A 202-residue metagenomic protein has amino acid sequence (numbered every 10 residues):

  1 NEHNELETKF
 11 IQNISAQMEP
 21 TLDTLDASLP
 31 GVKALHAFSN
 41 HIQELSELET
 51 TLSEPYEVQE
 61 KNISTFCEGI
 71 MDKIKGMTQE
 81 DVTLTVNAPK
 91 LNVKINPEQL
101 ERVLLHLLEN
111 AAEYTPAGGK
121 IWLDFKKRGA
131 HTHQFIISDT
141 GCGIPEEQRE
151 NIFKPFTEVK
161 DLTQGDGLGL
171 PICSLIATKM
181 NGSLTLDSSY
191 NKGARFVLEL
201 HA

Functional and structural regions predicted by a protein language model:
T50-Y56, A88, N92-I95: Conserved micro-motifs of the catalytic ATP-binding
Q59, Q79-N92, R128: Conserved catalytic submotifs in the C-terminal HATPase_c
A111-A112: Short helix-loop "hinge" at the ATP-lid/N-box region of the Bergerat-fold HATPase_c
G118-H131: Short beta-strand/loop element within the Bergerat-fold HATPase_c
D139: Acidic ATP/Mg2+-coordinating residue in the GHKL
I144-F156: Short conserved segment of the HATPase_c
